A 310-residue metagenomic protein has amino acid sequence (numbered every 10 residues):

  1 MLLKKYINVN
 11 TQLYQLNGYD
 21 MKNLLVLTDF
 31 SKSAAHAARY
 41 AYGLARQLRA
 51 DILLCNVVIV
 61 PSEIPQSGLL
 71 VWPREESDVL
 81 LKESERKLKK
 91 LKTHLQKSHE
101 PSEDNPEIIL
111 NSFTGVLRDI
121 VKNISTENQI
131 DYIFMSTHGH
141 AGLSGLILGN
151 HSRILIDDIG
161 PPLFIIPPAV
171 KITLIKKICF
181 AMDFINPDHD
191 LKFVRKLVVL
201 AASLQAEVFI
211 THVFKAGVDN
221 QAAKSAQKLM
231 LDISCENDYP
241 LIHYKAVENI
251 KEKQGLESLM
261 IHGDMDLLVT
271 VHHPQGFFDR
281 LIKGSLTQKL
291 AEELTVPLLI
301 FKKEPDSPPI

Functional and structural regions predicted by a protein language model:
T11-D20, T93-I133, C235-L268, H273-G284 (+3 more regions): Structural beta-alpha unit
L13-R74, K177-K245, M265, E293 (+2 more regions): Small/aliphatic-rich secondary-structure junction motif
S33, G142, P187, G276-F278: Short glycine-rich, flexible loops that bind phosphorylated cofactors or substrates
P73-K87: A short acidic, glycine-rich active-site loop that binds or catalyzes chemistry on phosphate/adenosine moieties
Y132-G160: Helix-enriched interaction subdomains in cytosolic or periplasmic regions, typified by TIR/SEFIR signaling/NADase cores
M135-T137, L163-P168, L298-K302: Short beta-strand elements of ligand-binding domains
T137, H212, V271-H273, K302-K303: Short secondary-structure boundary segments
L148-H151, V194, K224-K228, I282-T287: Charged helix-capping and loop-helix junction motifs
